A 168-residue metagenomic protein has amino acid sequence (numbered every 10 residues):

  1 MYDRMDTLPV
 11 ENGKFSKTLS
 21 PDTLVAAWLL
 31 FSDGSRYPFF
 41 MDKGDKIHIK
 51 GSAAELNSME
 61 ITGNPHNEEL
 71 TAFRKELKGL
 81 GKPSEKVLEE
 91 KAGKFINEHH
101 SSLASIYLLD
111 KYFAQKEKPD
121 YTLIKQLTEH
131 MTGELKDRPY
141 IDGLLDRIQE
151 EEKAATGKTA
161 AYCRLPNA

Functional and structural regions predicted by a protein language model:
M1-H99: A non-transmembrane, solvent-exposed segment enriched in polar/low-complexity residues
T71, S101-A114: Amphipathic alpha-helical repeat scaffolds of TPR domains
V87-A92, Y121-M131, K158-R164: Alpha-helical repeat scaffolds
A92-I96, L109-F113, T128-T132: Amphipathic alpha-helical segments within well-ordered protein domains
E98-S102, E134-D142: Short solvent-exposed coil/turn linkers within tandem alpha-helical repeat scaffolds
K111, Q115-K125: Loop-centered beta-sheet repeat module
D142-A168: N-terminal "domain-start" segment that seeds a small globular fold
